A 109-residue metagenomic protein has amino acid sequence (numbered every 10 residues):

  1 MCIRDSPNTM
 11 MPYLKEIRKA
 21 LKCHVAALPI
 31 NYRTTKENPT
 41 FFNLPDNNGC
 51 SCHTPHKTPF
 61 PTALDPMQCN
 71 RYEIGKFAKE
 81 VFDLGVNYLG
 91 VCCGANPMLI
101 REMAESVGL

Functional and structural regions predicted by a protein language model:
M1-I3: Short, small-residue-biased leader/transition segments that mark boundaries at the very start of proteins
D5-K22, A95-V107: Active-site-adjacent beta->alpha loops and helix N-cap segments on the catalytic face of soluble alpha/beta enzymes
M11-F77: Active-site pocket-lining/capping segments in soluble small-molecule metabolic enzymes
I30, C93-G94: Short, well-ordered beta-to-alpha junction loops that form the rim of enzyme active sites and present histidine/acidic
N43, V107-G108: Alpha-helix boundary/capping detector
L89: Conserved, mostly hydrophobic/aromatic
